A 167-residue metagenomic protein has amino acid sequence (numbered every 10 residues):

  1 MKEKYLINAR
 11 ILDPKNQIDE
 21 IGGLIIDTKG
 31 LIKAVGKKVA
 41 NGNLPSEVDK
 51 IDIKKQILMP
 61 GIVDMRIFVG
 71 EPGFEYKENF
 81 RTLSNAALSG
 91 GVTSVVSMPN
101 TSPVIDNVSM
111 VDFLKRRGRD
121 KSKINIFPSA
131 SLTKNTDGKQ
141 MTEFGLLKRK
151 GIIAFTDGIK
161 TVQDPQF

Functional and structural regions predicted by a protein language model:
M1-L44: N-terminal metal-binding scaffold of metallo-dependent hydrolase/deaminase domains
L6, D49-I51, V63, V96 (+1 more regions): Hydrophobic/aromatic beta-strand patches that form the interior of the parallel beta-sheet core in alpha/beta enzyme
A9, L24, G30, K55 (+5 more regions): Divalent metal-coordination and catalytic microenvironments
E20, V39, Y76-F80, S109-D112 (+1 more regions): Short, glycine/charged-enriched secondary-structure capping and boundary segments
A40-L58: Active-site metal-binding motif and surrounding structural segment of the metallo-beta-lactamase
Q56-G118: Metal-associated gating/positioning segment near the N- to mid-region
T101-D112, R117-F167: Histidine/acidic-residue-rich, glycine-tolerant segments that coordinate divalent metal ions
